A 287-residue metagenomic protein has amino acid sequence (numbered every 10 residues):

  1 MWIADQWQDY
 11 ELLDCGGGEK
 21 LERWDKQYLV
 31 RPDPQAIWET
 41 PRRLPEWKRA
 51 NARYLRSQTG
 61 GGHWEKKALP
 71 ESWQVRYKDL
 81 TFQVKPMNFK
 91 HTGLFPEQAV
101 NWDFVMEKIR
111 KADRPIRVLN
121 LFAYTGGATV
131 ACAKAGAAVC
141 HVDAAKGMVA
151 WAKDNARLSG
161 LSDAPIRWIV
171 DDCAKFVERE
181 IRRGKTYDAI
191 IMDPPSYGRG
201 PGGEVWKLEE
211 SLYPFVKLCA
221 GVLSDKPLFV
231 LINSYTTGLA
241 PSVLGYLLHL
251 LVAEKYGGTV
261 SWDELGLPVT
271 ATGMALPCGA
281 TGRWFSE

Functional and structural regions predicted by a protein language model:
Q6-E22, L29-P96, D103: Non-catalytic substrate-recognition/targeting regions of SAM-dependent transferases
P96-R114: Conserved alpha-helix/loop element of class I SAM-dependent methyltransferases that forms part of the SAM/SAH-binding
D113-Y124: Conserved class I S-adenosyl-L-methionine
A123, D143-G147, S211: Short beta->alpha hinge that forms the Motif I/post-I loop of the SAM-binding pocket
T125-V139: Conserved SAM-binding loop of SAM-dependent methyltransferases across substrates and taxa, primarily the Class I
A145-I191: S-adenosyl-L-methionine
E210-K226: A short glycine-rich, Lys/Arg-flanked "PGG" loop and its adjoining helix->strand segment in the class I
P227-E287: C-terminal catalytic and target-recognition region of SAM-dependent MTase-like enzymes, primarily methyltransferases
